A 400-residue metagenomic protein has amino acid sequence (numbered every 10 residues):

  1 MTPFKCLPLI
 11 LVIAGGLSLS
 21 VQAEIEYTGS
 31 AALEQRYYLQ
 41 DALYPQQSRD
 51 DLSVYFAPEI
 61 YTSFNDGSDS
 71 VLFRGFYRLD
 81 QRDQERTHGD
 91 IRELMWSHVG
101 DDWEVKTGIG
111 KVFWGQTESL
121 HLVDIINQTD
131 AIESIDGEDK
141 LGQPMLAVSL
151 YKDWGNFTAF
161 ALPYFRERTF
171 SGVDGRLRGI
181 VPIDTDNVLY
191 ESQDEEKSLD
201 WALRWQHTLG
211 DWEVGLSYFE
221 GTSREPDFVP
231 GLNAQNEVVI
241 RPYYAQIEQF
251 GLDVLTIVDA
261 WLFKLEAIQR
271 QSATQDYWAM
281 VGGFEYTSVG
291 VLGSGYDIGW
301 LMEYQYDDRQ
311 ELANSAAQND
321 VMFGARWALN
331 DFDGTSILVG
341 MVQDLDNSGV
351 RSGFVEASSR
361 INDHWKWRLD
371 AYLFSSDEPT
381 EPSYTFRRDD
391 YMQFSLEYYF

Functional and structural regions predicted by a protein language model:
I25, D66-V71, W103-V105, W154-F157 (+5 more regions): Repeated loop/turn-to-beta-strand initiation elements of outer-membrane beta-barrel proteins
I25, I60-F64, S97-G100, I109 (+11 more regions): Residue-level signature of outer-membrane beta-barrel architecture
G29-A31, V71-G75, T107, V148 (+10 more regions): Membrane-embedded beta-strand positions of outer-membrane beta-barrel proteins
L33-Y37, D41, S70-Q81, R92 (+5 more regions): Transmembrane beta-strand segments that form the barrel wall of outer-membrane beta-barrel proteins
S48-F56, T87-R92, K140-P144, Y151 (+7 more regions): Residues that define the transmembrane beta-barrel architecture of outer-membrane proteins
Y61-L177, G210, S376: Outer membrane beta-barrel
V148, F284, L373, F386-F400: Outer-membrane beta-barrel "beta-signal"
V258-D344: Detector for outer-membrane/organellar transmembrane beta-barrel domains, recognizing the amphipathic beta-strand
